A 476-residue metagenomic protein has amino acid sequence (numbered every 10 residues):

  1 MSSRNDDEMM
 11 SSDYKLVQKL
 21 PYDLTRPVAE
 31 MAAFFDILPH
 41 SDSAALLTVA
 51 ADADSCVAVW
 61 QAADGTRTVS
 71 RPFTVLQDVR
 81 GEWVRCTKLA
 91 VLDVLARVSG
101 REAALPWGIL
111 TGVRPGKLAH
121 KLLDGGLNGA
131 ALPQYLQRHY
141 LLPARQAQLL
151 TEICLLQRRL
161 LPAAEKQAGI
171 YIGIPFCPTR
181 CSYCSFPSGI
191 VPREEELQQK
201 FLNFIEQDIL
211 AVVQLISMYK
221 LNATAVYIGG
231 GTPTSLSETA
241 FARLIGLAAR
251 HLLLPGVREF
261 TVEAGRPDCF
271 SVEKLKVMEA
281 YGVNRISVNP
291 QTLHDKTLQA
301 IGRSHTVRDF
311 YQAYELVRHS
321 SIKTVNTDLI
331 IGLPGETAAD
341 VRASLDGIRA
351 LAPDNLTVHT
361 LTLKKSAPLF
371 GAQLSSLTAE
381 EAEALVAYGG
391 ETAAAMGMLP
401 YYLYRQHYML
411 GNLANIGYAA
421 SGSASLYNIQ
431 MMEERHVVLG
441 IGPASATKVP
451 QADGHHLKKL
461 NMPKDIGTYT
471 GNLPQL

Functional and structural regions predicted by a protein language model:
M1-G125, S421-L476: Radical SAM enzyme core and accessory elements
A44, S366, F370-I441: A C-terminal junction/extension of Radical SAM enzymes
L95-A104, D124-G125, G129-I170, Y219: N-terminal [4Fe-4S]-dependent radical SAM core
L150-I153, Y183, V262: Key residue(s) within conserved catalytic/signature motifs
E165-L202: Canonical Radical SAM [4Fe-4S] cluster-binding loop centered on the CxxxCxxC motif and its immediate flanking residues
G173, S287, N355-H359, I429 (+1 more regions): Beta-strand scaffold of nucleotide-dependent catalytic cores
S188-Y388: Conserved non-cysteine loop/helix-boundary elements of the Radical SAM core domain that shape
P233, Y408, A444-T447: Short, glycine-/Ser/Thr-/acidic-enriched flexible segments
